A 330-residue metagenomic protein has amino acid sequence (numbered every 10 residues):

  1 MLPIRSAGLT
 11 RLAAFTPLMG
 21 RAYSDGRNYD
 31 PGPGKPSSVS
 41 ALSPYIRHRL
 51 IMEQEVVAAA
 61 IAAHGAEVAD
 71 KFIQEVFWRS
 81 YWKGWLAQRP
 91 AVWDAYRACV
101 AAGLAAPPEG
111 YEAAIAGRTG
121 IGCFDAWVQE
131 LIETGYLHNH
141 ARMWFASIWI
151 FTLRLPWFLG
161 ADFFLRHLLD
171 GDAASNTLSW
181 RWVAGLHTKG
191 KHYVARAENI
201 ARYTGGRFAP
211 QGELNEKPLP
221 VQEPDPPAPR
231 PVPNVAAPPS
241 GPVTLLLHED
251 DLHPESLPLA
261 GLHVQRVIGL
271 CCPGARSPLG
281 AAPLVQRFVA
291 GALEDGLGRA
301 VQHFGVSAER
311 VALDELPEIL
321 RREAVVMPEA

Functional and structural regions predicted by a protein language model:
M1-P107, A116, Q129-E133, P156 (+3 more regions): Trp/Phe/Arg-rich N-terminal binding region typifying the photolyase-homology
P3, L137-I148, L159-F163, G212-P239: Long hydrophobic alpha-helices with heptad-repeat/coiled-coil character
V68-Y81, V128-V183, T188-K191: Structured ligand/cofactor/substrate-binding pocket environments in proteins
P90, T119, K191-Y193: Proline-centered flexible-loop/turn and helix-kink motifs
V92-A113, V183-G185, Y193-T204: Long, low-complexity intrinsically disordered regions
G117-G120, F124, T134: Active-site helix-to-loop segments that bind/position phosphate- or nucleotide-bearing substrates and donors across
L168-P224, V326: C-terminal, helix-dominated tail/subdomain
